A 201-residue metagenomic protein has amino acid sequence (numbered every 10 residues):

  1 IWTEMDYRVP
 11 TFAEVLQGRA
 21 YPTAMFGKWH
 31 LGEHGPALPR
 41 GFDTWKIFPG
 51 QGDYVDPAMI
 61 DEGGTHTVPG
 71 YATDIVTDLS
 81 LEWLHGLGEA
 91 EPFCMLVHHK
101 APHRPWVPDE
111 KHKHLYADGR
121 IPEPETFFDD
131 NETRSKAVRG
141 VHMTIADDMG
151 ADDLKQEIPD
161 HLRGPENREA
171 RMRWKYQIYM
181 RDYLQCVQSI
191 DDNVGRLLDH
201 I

Functional and structural regions predicted by a protein language model:
I1-I201: Formylglycine-dependent sulfatase
